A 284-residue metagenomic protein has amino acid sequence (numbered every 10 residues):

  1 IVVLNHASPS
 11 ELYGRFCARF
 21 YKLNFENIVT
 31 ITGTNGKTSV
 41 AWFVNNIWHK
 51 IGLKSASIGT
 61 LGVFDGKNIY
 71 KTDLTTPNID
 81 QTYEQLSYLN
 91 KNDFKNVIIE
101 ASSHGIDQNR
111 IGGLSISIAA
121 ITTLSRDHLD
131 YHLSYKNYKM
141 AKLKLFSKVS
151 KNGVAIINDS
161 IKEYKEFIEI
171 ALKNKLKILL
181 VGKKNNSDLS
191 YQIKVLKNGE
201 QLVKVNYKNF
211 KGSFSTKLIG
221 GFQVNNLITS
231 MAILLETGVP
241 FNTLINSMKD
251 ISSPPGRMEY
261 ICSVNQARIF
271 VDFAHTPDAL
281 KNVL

Functional and structural regions predicted by a protein language model:
I1, N92, I116-I269: Acidic, Mg2+-coordinating active-site environments of NTP-dependent enzymes
I1-T32, S39-G52, N186, S190 (+3 more regions): Short, basic phosphate-binding NTP loop
Y13, C17, V44, W48 (+2 more regions): Buried hydrophobic packing segments
G52-F64, S102: Short beta-strand-centered segment that lines the nucleotide-binding/catalytic pocket of NTP-utilizing
I69-I79, D127-S134: Flexible beta-alpha connector loops of hexameric P-loop NTPases
L74-S102: Conserved nucleotide-sensing/catalytic segment adjacent to the nucleotide-binding pocket in NTP-handling enzymes
H104-G112: Conserved helix/coil segment N-terminal to the catalytic DExD/H
A274-L284: AMP-binding/adenylate-forming catalytic core of the ANL superfamily
